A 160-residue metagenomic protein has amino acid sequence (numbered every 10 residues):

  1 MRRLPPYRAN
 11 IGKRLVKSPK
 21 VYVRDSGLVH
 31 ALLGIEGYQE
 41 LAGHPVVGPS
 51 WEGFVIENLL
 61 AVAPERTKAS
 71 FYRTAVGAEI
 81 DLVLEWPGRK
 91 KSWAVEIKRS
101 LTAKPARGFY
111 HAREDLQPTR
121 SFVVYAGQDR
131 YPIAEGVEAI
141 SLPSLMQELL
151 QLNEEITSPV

Functional and structural regions predicted by a protein language model:
M1-G88: Accessory nucleic acid-recognition modules appended to NTPase machines
L33-I35, R107-G108, A134, Q151-L152: Short conserved micro-motifs at the rims of enzyme active sites and ligand-binding pockets
K68, R120, G136-E138: Conserved beta-strand segments of alpha/beta enzyme cores
S92-L101: Active-site ExK catalytic segment of metal-dependent nucleases
L101-F109: Active-site-adjacent loop/helix micro-motif of nuclease/hydrolase catalytic cores
R113-L116: Short, conserved loop/helix-junction motifs that constitute active-site signature segments in enzyme catalytic cores
P118-Y125: Short, hydrophobic beta-strand segments that form beta-sheet elements in well-ordered domains
G127-V160: Domain-level recognition of nuclease-like catalytic cores that cleave nucleotide substrates
